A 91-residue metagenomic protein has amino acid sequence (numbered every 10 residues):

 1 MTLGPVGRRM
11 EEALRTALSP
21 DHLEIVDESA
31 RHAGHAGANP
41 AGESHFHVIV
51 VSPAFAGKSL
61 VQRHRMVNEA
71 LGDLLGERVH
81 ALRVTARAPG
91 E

Functional and structural regions predicted by a protein language model:
T2-N39: N-terminal first-folded block
S19-D21, G42-F46, R78-L82: A generic structural signal for short beta-strands and their flanking turns/coil linkers
V26, I49-V51, T85-R87: Solvent-exposed beta-strand sheet faces enriched in polar/charged residues
H32-H35, H45, H64, H80: Histidine-centered active-site/metal-ligand motif
G34-S52: A short, structured beta-strand/loop element
V50-L60: A short interface-forming secondary-structure element
K58-E91: C-terminal structural segments of small proteins and small subunits
